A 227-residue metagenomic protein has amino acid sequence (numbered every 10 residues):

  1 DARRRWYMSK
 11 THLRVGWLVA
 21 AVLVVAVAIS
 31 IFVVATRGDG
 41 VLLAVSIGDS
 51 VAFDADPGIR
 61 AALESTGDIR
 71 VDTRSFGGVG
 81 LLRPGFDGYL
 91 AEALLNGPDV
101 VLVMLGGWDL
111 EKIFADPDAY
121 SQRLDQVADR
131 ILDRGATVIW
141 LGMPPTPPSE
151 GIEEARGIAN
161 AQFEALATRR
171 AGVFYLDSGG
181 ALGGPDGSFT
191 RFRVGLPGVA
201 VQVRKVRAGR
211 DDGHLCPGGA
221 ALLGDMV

Functional and structural regions predicted by a protein language model:
W6-L23: N-terminal Sec-pathway targeting helices
V27-L42: C-terminal region of N-terminal signal peptides and the immediate post-cleavage residues of exported proteins
D39-Q122: Conserved SGNH/GDSL esterase-like catalytic core that processes O-acyl groups on lipids and polysaccharides
E64, L132, T168: Anion (oxyanion) recognition and catalysis
P117-D125, A155-N160: Charged helix-capping and loop-helix junction motifs
D133-T137: A short helix->loop->beta-strand "cap" motif at the edges of active sites that frequently abuts
T146-V227: Catalytic His-Asp segment of secreted/periplasmic serine-dependent ester chemistry enzymes
